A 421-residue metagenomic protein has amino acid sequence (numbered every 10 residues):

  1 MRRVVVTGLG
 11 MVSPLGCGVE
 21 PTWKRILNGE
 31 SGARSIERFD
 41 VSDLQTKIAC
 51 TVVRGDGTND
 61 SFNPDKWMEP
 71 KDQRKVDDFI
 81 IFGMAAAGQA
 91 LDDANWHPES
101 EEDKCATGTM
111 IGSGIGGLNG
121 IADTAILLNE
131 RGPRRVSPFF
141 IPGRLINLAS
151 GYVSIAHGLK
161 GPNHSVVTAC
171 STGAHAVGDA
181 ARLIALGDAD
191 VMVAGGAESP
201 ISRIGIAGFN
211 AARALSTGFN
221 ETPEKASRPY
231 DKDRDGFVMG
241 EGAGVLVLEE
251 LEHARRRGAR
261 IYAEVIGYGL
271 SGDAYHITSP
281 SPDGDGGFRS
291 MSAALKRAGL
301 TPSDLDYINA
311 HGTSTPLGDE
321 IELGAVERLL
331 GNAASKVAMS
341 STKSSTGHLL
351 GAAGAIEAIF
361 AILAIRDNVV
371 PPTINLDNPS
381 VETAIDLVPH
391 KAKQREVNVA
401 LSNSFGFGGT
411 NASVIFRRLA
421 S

Functional and structural regions predicted by a protein language model:
M1-D72, E252-E264, I359-T373, R417-S421: ACP-dependent fatty acid/polyketide chain-elongation machinery
M1-V6, E99-K104, A298-D304, A334-S335 (+1 more regions): Flexible, low-complexity linker/loop segments at domain and module junctions
R3-T7, R34, T222-A298, Y307 (+1 more regions): Condensing-enzyme catalytic core mediating Claisen C-C bond formation in acyl metabolism
V6, W23, L27-T168, A197-G208 (+1 more regions): Conserved beta-ketoacyl condensing-enzyme motif
V41-R54, L118-G120, S199-S227, G269-R289 (+3 more regions): Active-site-adjacent elements of ketosynthase-type condensing enzymes
G83-A94, A149, A176, E249-L251 (+5 more regions): Short, well-ordered amphipathic alpha-helical segments that serve as non-catalytic structural scaffolds within diverse
G83-W96, I146, S154-E198, F237-A259 (+2 more regions): Active-site-proximal alpha-helical scaffold in enzymes
E130-S137, H175-G178, R182, L186 (+4 more regions): Glycine-/small-residue-rich "gating" segment that lines the acyl/pantetheine channel and substrate pocket
